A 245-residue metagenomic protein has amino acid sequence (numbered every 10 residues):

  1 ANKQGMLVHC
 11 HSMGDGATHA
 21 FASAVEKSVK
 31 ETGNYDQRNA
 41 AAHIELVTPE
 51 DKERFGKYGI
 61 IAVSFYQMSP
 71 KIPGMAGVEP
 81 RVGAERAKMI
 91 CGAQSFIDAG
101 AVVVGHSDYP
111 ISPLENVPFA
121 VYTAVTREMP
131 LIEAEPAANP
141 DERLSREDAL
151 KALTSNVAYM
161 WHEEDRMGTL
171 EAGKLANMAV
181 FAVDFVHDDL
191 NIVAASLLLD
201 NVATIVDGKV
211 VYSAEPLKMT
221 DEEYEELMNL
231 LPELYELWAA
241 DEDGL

Functional and structural regions predicted by a protein language model:
A1-I90, D98, V104, A182: Active-site core of metal-dependent hydrolases
S12, V102, Y109-L245: Active-site microenvironment of metallo-dependent hydrolases
A93: Glycine/threonine-rich phosphate-binding loop and adjacent beta-strand/alpha-helix elements that clamp
